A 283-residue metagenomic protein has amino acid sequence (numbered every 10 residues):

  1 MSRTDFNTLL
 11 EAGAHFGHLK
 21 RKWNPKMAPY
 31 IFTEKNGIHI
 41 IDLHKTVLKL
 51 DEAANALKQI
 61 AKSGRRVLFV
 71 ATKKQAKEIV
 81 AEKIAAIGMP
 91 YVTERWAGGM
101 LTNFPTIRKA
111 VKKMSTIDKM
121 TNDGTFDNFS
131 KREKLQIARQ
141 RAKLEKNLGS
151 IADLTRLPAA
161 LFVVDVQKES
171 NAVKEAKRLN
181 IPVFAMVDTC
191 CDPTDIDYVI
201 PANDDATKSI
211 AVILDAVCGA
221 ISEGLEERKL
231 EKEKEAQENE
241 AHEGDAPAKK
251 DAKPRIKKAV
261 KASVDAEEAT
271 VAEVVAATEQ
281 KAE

Functional and structural regions predicted by a protein language model:
M1-E233: Ribosome large-subunit tunnel/peptidyl-transferase-proximal elements
M1-R3, E226-E283: Intrinsically disordered, compositionally biased charged tails
